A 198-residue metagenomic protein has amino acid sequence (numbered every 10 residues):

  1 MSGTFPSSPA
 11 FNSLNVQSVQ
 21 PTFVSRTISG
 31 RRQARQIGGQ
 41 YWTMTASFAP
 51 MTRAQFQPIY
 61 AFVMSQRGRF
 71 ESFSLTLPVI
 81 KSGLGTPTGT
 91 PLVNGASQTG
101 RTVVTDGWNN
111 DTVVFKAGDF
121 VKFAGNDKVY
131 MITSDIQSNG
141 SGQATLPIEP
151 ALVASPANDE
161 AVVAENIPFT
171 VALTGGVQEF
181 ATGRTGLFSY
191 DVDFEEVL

Functional and structural regions predicted by a protein language model:
M1-L198: Extracellular/virion structural assembly segments
